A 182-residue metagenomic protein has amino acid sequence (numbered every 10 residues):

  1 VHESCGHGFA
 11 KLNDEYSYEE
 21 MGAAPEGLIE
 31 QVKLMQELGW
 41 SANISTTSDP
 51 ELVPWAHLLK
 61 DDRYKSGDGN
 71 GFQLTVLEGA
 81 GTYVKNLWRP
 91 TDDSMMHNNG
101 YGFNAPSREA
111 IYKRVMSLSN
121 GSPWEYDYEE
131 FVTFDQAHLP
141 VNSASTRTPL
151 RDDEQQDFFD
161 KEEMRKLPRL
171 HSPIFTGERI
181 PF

Functional and structural regions predicted by a protein language model:
S4-E20: Catalytic Zn2+-binding segment of zinc metalloproteases
E15-F182: Replace "(M1/M4/M9/M12/WLM)" with "(e.g., M1/M4/M8/M9/M12/M26/WLM)" and add "not limited to" to clarify scope
